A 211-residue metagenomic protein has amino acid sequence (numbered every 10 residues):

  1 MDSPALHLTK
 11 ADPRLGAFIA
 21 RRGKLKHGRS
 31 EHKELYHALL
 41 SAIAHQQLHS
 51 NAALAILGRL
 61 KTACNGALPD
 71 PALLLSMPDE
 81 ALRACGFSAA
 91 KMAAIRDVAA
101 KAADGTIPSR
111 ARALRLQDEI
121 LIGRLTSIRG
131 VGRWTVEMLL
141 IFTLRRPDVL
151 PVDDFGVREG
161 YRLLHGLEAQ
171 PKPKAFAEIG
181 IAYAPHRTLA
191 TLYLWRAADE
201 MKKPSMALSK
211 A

Functional and structural regions predicted by a protein language model:
M1-H27, T106, D118-E119, R133-A211: C-terminal accessory module of base-excision DNA glycosylases/AP lyases that mediates lesion recognition and DNA
L6, G16-A17, L48-R129: Alpha-helical ds-nucleic-acid-binding substructure associated with the helix-hairpin-helix region of base-excision DNA
P13-N65: A positional/architectural concept
A20-K24, E31, L35, A84 (+3 more regions): Non-catalytic interaction surface on structured domains
R29-H37, G86-A90, G180-T188: Structural motif
K33-Y36, A72-L74, L114-Q117, V152-D154 (+1 more regions): Short acidic alpha-helix initiation/capping motifs at coil-to-helix transition points, especially at protein N-termini
A38-I43, R59, M77-A81, I120-R124 (+3 more regions): A general alpha-helix detector
L39-A44, I95-A99, L139, A190-L194: Short alpha-helical scaffolding segments that buttress acidic/His motifs in well-ordered protein cores
